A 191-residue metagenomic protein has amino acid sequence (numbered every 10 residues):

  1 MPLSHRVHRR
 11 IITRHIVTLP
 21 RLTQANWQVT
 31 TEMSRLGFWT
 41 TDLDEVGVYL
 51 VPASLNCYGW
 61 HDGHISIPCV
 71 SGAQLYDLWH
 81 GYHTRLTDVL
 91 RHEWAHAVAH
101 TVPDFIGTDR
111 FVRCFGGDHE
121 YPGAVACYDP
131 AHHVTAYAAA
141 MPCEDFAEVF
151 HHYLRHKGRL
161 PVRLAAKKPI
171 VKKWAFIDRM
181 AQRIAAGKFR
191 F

Functional and structural regions predicted by a protein language model:
P2-R9, T13-I16, Y137-F191: Pan-zinc metallopeptidase signature
R6-A73, H80, T84: Auxiliary, metal-adjacent structural segments of Zn-dependent hydrolase domains
R21, A25, H83, T87 (+3 more regions): Hydrophobic (often cysteine-bearing) scaffold residues that line and stabilize catalytic clefts of nucleotide/cofactor
G59, V125-C127, C143, R159-L160: Alpha-helical membrane-anchoring segments
T84, D88, T101-D129: Post-HEXXH active-site segment of zinc metalloproteases
L90, W94-A99: Active-site His/Glu-centered metal-binding helix of metallohydrolases
D129-A136: Flexible glycine/proline-enriched surface loops and loop-helix/loop-strand junctions
